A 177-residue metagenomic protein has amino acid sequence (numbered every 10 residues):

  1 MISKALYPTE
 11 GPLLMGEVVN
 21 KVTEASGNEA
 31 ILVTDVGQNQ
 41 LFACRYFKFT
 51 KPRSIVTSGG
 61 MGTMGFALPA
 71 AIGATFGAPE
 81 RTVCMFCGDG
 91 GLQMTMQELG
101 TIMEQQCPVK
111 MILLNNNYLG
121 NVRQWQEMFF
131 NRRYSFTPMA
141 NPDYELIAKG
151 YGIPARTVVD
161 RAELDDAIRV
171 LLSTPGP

Functional and structural regions predicted by a protein language model:
M1-A74: Active-site diphosphate/adenylate-binding microenvironment
F42-P177: Thiamine diphosphate
